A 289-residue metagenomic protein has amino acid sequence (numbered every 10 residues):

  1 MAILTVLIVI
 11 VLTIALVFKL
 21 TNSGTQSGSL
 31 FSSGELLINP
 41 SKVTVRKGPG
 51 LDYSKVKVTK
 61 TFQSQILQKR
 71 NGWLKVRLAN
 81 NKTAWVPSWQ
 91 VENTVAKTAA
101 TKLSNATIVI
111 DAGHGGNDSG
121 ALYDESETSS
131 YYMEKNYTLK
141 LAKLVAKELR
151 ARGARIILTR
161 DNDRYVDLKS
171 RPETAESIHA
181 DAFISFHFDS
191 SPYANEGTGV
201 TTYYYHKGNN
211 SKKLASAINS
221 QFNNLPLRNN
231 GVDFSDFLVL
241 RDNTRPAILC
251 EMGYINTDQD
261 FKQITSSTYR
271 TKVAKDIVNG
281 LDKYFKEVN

Functional and structural regions predicted by a protein language model:
M1-K47, V56-K60, L67-R70, E92-K102: SH3-family beta-barrel domains
K55-W89: SH3/SH3-like beta-barrel superfamily modules
E92-P172, I178, P192: Active-site histidine-acidic residue metal-binding/catalytic motifs, centered on HxH/HExxH-like signatures
T107-D111, R155-T159, A182-F186, T201-Y204 (+2 more regions): Structural recognition of the beta-strand scaffold that forms the well-ordered cores of secreted hydrolase catalytic
H114-N117, N162-V166, F188-Y193, K207-N210 (+4 more regions): Solvent-exposed loop/turn segments at secondary-structure junctions within structured extracellular/periplasmic domains
S119-M133, S191-A217: A short, glycine/acidic-enriched catalytic loop
S185, Y193, Y203, D233-N289: Active-site-adjacent mobile loop/cap segments within catalytic or ligand-binding domains
N209-D233: Active-site-adjacent substrate-binding region of metalloamidase/peptidase-like peptide-processing proteins
